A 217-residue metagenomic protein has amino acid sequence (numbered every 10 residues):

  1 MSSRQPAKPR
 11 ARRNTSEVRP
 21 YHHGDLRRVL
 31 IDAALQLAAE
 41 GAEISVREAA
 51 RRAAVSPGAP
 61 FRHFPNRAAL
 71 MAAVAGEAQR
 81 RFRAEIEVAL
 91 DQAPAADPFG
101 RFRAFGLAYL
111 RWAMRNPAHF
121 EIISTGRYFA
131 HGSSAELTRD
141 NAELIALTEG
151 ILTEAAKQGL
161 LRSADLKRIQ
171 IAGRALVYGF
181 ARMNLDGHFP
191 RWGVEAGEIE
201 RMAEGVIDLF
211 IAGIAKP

Functional and structural regions predicted by a protein language model:
M1-D25, P217: N-terminal intrinsically disordered/low-complexity leader segments
R19, G76-F102, T138-A142, T153-K157: Amphipathic alpha-helical linker/stalk segments
D25-A34, A49, V74-A78, F82 (+2 more regions): Generic hydrophobic, amphipathic alpha-helix propensity
V29, L37-A69, A73: Helix-turn-helix
A38, M71-A78, I123, D140: Alpha-helical DNA-contacting segments of helix-turn-helix folds
E87-H119, I169-G173: Hydrophobic alpha-helical connector segments
R111, R115-G150, A196: Short secondary-structure transition hinges
G132-T138, K157-V206, P217: Hydrophobic/aromatic-rich alpha-helical bundle segments in the mid-to-C-terminal region
